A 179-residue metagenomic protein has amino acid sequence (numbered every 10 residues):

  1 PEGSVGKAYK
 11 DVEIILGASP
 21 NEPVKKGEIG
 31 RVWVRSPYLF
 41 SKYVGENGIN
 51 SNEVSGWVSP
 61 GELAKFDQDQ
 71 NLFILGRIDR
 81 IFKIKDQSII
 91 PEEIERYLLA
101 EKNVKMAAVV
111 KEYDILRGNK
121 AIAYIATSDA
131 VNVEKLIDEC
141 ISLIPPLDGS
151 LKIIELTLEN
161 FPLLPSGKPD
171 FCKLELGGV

Functional and structural regions predicted by a protein language model:
P1-N71, I78-I81: Conserved AMP-binding/adenylate-forming
G17, L75, V110, I154-L156: Solvent-exposed beta-strand sheet faces enriched in polar/charged residues
V24-K25, F73-L75, L164, D170: Generic structural signal for well-ordered beta-strand positions
S36, K42, G61-G149: AMP-binding/adenylate-forming catalytic core of the ANL superfamily
G45, A100, L176: Phosphate-coordinating loops and pocket residues in cytosolic domains that bind phosphorylated ligands
P145-P169: AMP-binding/adenylate-forming catalytic domain of the ANL superfamily
K168-V179: Phosphopantetheine-dependent thiolation modules in NRPS/PKS and related acyl-activating systems
